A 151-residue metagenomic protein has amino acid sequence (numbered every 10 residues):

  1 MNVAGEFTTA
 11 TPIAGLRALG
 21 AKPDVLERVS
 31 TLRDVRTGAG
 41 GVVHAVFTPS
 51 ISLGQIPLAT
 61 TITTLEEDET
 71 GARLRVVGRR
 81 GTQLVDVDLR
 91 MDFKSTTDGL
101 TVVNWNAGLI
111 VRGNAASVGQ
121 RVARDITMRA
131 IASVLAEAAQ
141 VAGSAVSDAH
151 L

Functional and structural regions predicted by a protein language model:
M1-E6, V42, G71, D86-D88 (+1 more regions): Intrinsic-disorder/low-complexity, polar/charged segments enriched in Ser/Thr/Lys/Arg/Asp/Glu/Gln
M1-H44, S50: Hydrophobic ligand-binding cavity/cleft-lining segments
I13, T37-G40, L65-G71, D92-V102: A short, structured loop/turn motif at beta-sheet edges
K22-P23, I126-L135: Short, well-ordered alpha-helical segments
R33, L58-E66, V87-S95: Hydrophobic/aromatic beta-strand elements that line small-molecule binding cavities or substrate pockets in beta-rich
T37-R80: Glycine-rich portal/gate segments that line the openings of hydrophobic small-molecule binding cavities
V77-M128: Beta-strand/loop substructures that line and gate deep hydrophobic ligand-binding cavities in soluble
L135-L151: Short, highly charged C-terminal tails/helix-capping segments
